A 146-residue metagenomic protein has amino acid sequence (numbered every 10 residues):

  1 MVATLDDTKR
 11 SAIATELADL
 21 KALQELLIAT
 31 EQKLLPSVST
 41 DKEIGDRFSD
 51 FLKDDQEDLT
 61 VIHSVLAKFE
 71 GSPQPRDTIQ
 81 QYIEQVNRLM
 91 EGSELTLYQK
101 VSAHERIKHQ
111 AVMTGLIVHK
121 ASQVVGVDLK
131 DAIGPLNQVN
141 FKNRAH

Functional and structural regions predicted by a protein language model:
M1-A3, Q81, V86: Short, charge-rich amphipathic alpha-helices with coiled-coil/heptad character
M1-L20, M90: Disorder-to-helix initiation segments
E16-L35, I83-N137: Acidic/histidine-rich alpha-helical segments that form the ligand environment of transition-metal centers
Q32-I44: Long, hydrophobic N-terminal alpha-helical segment
V38, I62, F69, S122-V125: Hydrophobic stripe of amphipathic alpha-helices that form coiled-coil interfaces
K42-I79: Conserved alpha-helical segments that form or flank metal/cofactor-binding pockets of metalloenzymes
P135-A145: An amphipathic alpha-helical core segment
